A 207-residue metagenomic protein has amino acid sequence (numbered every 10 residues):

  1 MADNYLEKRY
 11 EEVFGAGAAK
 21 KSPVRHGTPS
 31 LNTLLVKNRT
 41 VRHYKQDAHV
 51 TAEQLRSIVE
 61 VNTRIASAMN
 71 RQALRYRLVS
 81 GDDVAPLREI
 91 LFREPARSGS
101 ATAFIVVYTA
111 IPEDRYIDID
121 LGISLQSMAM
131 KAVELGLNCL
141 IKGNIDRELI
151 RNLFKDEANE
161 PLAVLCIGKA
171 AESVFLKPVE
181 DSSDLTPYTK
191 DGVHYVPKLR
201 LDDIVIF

Functional and structural regions predicted by a protein language model:
M1-F207: Acidic, surface-exposed loops and disordered segments
